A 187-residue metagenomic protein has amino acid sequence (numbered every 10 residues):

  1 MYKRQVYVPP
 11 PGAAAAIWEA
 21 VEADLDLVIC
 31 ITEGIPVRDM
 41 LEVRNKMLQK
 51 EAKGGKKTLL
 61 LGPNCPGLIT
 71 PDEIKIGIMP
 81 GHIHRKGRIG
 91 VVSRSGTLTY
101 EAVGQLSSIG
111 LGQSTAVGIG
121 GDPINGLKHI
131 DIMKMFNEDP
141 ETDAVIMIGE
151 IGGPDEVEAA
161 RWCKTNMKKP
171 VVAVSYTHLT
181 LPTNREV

Functional and structural regions predicted by a protein language model:
M1-Q5, T177-T183: Conserved small/polar residues in nucleotide/adenosyl-binding loops
Q5-A14, T32-P36, G149-G153: N-terminal glycine-rich "phosphate-gripper" loop used for MgATP/nucleotide binding and carboxylate activation
G12-C30: Rossmann-fold NAD(P) dinucleotide-binding segment
I17-V21, V103, M133, A160: Generic hydrophobic/aromatic pocket-lining and core-packing "Φ" positions
C30, L59-N64, L68-T70, S93 (+3 more regions): General beta-strand structural signal in soluble alpha/beta enzymes
G34-K56: Rossmann-fold NAD(P)-binding glycine/threonine-rich loop
R44, L48, L59-I89: Glycine-rich anion-binding loops of enzyme active sites
G87-K134: Short glycine-cluster motifs
